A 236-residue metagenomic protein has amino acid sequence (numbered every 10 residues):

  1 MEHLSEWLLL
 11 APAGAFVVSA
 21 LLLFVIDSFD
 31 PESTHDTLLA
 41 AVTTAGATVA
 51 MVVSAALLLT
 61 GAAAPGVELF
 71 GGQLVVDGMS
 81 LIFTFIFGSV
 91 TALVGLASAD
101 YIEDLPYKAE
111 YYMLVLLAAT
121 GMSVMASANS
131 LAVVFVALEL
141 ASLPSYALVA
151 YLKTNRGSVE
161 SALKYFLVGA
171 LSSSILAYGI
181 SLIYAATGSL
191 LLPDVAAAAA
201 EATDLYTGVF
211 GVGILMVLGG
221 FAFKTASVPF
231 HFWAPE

Functional and structural regions predicted by a protein language model:
M1-E236: Alpha-helical transmembrane segments of multi-pass membrane proteins predominantly involved in bioenergetics
